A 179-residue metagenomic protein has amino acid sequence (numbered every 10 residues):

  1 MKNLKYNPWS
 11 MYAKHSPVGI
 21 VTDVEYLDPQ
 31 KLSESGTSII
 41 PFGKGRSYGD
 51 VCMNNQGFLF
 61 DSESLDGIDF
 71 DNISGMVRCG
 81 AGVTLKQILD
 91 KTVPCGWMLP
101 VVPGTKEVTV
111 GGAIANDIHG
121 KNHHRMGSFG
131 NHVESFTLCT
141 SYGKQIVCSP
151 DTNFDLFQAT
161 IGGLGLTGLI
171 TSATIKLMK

Functional and structural regions predicted by a protein language model:
K2-A13: N-terminal regions that are enriched for targeting/export leaders and immediately downstream pro/stem segments
M11-G104, N116-N122: Glycine-rich N-terminal segment of FAD-binding domains in flavoprotein oxidoreductases, spanning the beta-loop-helix
I39-I40, V77, E107, Q158-T160 (+1 more regions): Residue-level marker of motif borders
K44, Q56, V110, H132-E134: Residues that flank catalytic or metal-binding motifs in active/ligand-binding sites
R46-S47, K106-G111, L164-L166: Conserved A3 ("GATE") glycine/threonine-rich loop of ANL adenylate-forming enzymes
N72, T109, T140: Short, acidic, Ser/Thr-enriched surface-loop or helix-capping motifs
P103-V108, P150-D151: Short, surface-exposed recognition loops or helix-turn segments adjacent to catalytic cores
A113-K179: FAD-binding subdomain of flavoenzyme oxidoreductases
